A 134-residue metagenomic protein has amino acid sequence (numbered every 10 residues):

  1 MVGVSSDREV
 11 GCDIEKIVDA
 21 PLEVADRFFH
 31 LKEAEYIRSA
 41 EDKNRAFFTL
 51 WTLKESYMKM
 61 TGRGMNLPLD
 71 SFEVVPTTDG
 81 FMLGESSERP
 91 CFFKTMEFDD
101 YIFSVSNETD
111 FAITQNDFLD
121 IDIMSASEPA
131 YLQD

Functional and structural regions predicted by a protein language model:
M1-D134: Core catalytic alpha/beta fold that binds nucleotide/phospho-ligands
